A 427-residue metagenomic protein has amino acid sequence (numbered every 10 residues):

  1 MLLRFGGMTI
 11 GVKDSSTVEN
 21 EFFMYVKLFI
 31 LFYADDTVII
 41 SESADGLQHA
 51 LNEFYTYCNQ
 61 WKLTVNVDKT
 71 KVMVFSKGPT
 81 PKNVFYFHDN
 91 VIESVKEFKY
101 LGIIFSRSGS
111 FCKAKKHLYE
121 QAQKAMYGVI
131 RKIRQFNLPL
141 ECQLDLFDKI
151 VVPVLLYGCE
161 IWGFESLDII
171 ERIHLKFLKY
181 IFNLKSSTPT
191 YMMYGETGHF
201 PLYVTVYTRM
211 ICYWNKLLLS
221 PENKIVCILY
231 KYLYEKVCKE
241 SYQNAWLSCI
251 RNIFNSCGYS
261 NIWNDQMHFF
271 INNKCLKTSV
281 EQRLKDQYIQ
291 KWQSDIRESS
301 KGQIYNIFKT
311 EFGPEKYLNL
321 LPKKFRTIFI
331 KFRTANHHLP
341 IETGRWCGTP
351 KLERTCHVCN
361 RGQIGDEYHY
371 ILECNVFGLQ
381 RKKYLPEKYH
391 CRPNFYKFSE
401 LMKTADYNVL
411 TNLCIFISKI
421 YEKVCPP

Functional and structural regions predicted by a protein language model:
M1-E196, F329, P340, C347-Q363 (+1 more regions): Nucleotidyl polymerases of mobile genetic elements and RNA viruses
M8-S15, E21, L28, V95 (+10 more regions): Compositionally biased, intrinsically disordered low-complexity segments
A50, S94, L101, I250 (+5 more regions): N-terminal leader/targeting signatures
L63, V72, Q123, Y203 (+6 more regions): Short, intrinsically disordered/low-complexity patches at protein termini and at juxtamembrane boundaries
K77, T205, Y368: A short acidic (Asp/Glu
K132, I296-P427: Family-specific functional microsites
D148, I173, K185-P340: Extended C-terminal regions of large enzymes
